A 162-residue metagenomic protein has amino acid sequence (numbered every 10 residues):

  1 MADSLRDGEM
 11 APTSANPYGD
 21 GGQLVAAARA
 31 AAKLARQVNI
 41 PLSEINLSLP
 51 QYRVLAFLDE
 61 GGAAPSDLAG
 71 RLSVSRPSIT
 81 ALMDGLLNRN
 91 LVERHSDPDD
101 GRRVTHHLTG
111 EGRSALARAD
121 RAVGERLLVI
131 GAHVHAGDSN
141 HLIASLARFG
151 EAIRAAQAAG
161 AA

Functional and structural regions predicted by a protein language model:
M1-N46, G137, I153, A162: N-terminal leader segment of winged-helix/HTH proteins
G21-A28, A32, S73, R113 (+2 more regions): Short amphipathic alpha-helical segments with heptad-repeat character
A28, D59-G62, T109, I143-G150: Generic structural concept
R36-S78, G160-A162: N-terminal helix-turn-helix DNA-binding core of bacterial DNA-binding proteins
Q37, R113-S114, R118-R121, A152-A156: Helical hydrophobic small-molecule/effector-binding pocket
A56, A81, A144: DNA-binding alpha-helical recognition surfaces that contact promoter or target DNA
D84-A147: Charged, amphipathic alpha-helical coiled-coil/dimerization segments
D138-A162: Exposed, interaction-prone assembly regions rather than primary DNA-binding/catalytic cores
